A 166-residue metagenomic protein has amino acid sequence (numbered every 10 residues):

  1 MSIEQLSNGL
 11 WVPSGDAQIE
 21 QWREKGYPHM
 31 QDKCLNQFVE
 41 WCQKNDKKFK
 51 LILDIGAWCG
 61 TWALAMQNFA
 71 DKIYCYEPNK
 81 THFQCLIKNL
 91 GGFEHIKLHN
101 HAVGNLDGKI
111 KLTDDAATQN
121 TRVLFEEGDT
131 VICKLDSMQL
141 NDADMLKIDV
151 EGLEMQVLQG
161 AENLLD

Functional and structural regions predicted by a protein language model:
M1-E94, F125-E126, Q139-L140: S-adenosyl-L-methionine
P13, T113, D136: Residue-level detector of conserved, well-ordered beta-strand and adjacent loop positions that form binding/recognition
P28, W58, W62, G104-L106 (+2 more regions): Gly/Ser/Thr-rich beta-alpha loop segments that engage phosphate groups in nucleotides
K33, T81, T130-C133, Q156: Short, conserved clusters of charged catalytic residues that mark active-site and nucleotide-handling motifs
W41, F49-A63, I132-D166: Active-site segment flanking the S-adenosylmethionine/decSAM binding pocket in AdoMet-dependent transferases
M66, L86, L112, V157-A161: Hydrophobic packing residues within well-ordered alpha-helices of enzyme cores
N79-K80, A102-N105, G152: Short "lid" loop at the C-terminus of a central beta-strand within the Rossmann-like core of SAM-dependent
Q84-C133: S-adenosyl-L-methionine
